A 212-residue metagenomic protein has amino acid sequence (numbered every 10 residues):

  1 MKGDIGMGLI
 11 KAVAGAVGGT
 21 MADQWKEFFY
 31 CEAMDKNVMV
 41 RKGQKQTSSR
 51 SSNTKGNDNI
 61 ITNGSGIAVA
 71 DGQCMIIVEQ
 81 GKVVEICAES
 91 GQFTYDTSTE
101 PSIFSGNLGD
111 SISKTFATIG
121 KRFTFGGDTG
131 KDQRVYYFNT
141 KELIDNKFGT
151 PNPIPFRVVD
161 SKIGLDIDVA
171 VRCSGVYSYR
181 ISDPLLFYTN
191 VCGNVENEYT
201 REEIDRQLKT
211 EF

Functional and structural regions predicted by a protein language model:
K2-F212: N-terminal hydrophobic membrane-entry segments
